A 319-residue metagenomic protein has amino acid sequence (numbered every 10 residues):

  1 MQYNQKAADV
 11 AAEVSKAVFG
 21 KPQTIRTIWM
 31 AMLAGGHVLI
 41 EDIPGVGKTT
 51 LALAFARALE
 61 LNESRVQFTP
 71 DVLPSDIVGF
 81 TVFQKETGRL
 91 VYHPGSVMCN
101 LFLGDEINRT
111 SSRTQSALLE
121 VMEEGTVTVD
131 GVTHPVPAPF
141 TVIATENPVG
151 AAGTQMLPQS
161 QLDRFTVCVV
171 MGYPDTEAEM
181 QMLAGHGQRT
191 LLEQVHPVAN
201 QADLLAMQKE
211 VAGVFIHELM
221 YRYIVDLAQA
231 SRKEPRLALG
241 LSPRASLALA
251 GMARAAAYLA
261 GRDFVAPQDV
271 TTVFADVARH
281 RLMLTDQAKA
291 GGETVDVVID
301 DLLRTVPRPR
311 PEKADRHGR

Functional and structural regions predicted by a protein language model:
Q2-V46, V225: Pre-Walker A (pre-P-loop) alpha-helix and adjacent loop at the N terminus of AAA/AAA+ ATPase modules, a conserved
T27-M30, F83-G104, V132: Conserved alpha-helical scaffold flanking the Walker A/P-loop in AAA+ ATPase domains
M32-T69: Walker A/P-loop
D42, D105-E106, A117: Walker B catalytic acidic pair
I43, I77, T145: P-loop (Walker A) phosphate-binding loop of NTP-binding proteins
A58-E86: AAA+/P-loop NTPase substrate/partner-engagement loops
Q84-R89, T110, T114, M122-V214 (+1 more regions): Canonical AAA+ ATPase core
K233-R319: C-terminal engagement/docking regions of AAA+ P-loop ATPases
